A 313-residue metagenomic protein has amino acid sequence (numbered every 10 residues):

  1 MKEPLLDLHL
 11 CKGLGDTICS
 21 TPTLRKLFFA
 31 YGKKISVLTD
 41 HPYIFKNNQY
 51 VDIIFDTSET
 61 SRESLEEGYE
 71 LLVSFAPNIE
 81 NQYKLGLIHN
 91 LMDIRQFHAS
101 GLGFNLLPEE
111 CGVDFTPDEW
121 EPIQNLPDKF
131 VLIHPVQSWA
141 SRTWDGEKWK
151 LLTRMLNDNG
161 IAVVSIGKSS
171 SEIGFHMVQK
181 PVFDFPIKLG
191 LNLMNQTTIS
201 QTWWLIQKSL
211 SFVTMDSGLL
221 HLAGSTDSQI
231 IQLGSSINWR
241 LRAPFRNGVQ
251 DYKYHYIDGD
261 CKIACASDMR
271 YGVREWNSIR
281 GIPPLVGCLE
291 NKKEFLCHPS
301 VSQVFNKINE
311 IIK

Functional and structural regions predicted by a protein language model:
M1-K313: Catalytic machinery of carbohydrate-active enzymes, primarily nucleotide-sugar-dependent glycosyltransferases
